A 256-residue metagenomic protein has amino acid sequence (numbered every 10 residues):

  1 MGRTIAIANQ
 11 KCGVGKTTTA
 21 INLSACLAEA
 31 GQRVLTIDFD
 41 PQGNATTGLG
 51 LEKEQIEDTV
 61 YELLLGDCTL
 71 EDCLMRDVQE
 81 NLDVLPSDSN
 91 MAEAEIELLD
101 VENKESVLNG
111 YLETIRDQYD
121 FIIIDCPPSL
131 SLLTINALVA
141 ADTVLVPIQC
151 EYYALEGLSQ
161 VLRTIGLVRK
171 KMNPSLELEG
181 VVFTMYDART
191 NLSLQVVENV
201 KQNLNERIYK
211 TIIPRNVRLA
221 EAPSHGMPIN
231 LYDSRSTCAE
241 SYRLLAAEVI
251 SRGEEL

Functional and structural regions predicted by a protein language model:
M1-L256: P-loop NTP-binding core
